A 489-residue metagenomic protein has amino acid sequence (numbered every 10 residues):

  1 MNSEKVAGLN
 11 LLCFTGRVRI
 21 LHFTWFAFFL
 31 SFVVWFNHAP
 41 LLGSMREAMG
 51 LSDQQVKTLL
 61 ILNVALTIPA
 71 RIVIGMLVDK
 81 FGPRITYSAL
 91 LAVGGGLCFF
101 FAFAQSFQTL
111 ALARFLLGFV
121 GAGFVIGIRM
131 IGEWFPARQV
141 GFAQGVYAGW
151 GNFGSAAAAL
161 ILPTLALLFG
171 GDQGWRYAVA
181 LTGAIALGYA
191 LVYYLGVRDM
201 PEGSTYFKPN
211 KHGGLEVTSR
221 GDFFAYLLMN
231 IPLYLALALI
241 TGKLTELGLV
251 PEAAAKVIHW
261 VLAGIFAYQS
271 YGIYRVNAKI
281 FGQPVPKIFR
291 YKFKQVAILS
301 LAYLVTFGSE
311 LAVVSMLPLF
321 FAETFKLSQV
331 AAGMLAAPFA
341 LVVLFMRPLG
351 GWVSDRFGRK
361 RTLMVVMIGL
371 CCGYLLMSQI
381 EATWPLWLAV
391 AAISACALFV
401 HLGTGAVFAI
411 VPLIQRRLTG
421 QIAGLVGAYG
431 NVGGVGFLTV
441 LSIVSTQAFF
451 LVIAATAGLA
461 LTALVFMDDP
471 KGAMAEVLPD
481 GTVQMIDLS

Functional and structural regions predicted by a protein language model:
R19-D53, A158, V313-P318: Extracytoplasmic
H38-P40, N230-I258, K294-A337: Extracytoplasmic gate region of multi-pass secondary transporters
T58-G75, A337-G350: Central cavity-lining transmembrane alpha-helices of secondary-active solute carriers, predominantly the Major
K80-L91, D355-I368: Cytoplasmic membrane-interface "Motif A"-like loop-to-helix N-cap segments of 12-TM Major Facilitator Superfamily
A92-Q105, I368-T383: C-terminal ends and interior cores of transmembrane alpha-helices in multi-pass membrane transporters/permeases
A122-P136, H401-Q415: Intracellular juxtamembrane helix-capping segments at the cytosolic ends of symmetry-related transmembrane helices
G141-A166, G424-F437: Glycine-rich segments within core transmembrane alpha-helices of 12-TM secondary carriers
A184-Y206, P232-E246, L262-I280, A460-P470: C-terminal membrane-cytosol helix-exit motif in multi-pass small-molecule transporters
